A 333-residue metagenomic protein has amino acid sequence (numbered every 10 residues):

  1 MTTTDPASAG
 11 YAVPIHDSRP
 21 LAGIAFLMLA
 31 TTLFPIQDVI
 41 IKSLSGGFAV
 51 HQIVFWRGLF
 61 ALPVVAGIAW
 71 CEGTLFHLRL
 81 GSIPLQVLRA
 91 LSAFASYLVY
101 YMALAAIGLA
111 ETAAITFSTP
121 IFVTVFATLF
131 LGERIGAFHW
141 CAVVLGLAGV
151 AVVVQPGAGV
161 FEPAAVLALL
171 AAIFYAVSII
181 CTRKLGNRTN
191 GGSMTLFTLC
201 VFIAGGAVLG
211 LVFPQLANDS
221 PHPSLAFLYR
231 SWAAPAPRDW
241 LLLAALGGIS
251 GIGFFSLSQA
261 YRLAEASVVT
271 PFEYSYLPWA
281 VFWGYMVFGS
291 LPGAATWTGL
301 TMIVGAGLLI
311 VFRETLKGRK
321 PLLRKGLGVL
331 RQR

Functional and structural regions predicted by a protein language model:
T2-D5, P278-R333: C-terminal-most transmembrane helix of multi-pass membrane proteins
T2-L29, L62-L88, A204-L243, G251-L263 (+1 more regions): Membrane-interface interhelical linkers
T2-Q52, V160-K184, G326-R333: Glycine-/small-residue-enriched transmembrane alpha-helix faces in small-molecule transporters and effluxers
T31-P35, A66, A90-L98, P120-V125 (+7 more regions): Hydrophobic/small/kink-forming positions within alpha-helical transmembrane segments of polytopic membrane proteins
L44, I53, R57, A103 (+8 more regions): Hydrophobic/aromatic residues within transmembrane alpha-helices of multi-pass small-molecule transporters
Q52-L59, L104-G132, A266-W283: Specific alpha-helical transmembrane segments that line the substrate/conduction pathway and gating interfaces
A113-S118, L185-V201, G251-Y285: Helix-helix packing/entry segments at the starts of transmembrane helices
T116, G132-V152, A158-A165, M286-A306: Loop-to-transmembrane alpha-helix entry segments
